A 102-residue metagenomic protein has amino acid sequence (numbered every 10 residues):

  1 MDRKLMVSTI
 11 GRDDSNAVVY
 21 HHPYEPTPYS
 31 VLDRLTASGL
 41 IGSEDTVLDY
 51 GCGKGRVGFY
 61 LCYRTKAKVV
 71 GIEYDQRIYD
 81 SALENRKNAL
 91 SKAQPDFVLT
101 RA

Functional and structural regions predicted by a protein language model:
M1-G42: S-adenosyl-L-methionine
E44-G53: Conserved class I S-adenosyl-L-methionine
G55-F59: Glycine-rich SAM-binding Motif I of class I
C62-Y63: Gly/Ala-rich phosphate-binding loop of Rossmann-like dinucleotide-binding domains, activating on the conserved
A67-I72: Short beta-strand element of Class I
D75: Conserved SAM/SAH-binding beta-strand->alpha-helix loop
S81-A102: S-adenosyl-L-methionine
